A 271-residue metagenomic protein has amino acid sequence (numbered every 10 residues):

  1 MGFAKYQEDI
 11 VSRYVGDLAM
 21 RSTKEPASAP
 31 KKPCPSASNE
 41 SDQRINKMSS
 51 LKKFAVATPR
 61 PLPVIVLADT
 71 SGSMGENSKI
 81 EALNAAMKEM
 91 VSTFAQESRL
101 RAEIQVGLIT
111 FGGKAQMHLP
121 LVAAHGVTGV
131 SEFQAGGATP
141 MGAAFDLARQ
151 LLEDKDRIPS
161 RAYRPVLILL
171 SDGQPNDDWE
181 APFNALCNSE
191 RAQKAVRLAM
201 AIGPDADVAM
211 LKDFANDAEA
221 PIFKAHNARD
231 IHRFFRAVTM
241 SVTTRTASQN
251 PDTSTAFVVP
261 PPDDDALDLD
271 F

Functional and structural regions predicted by a protein language model:
F3, A102-E132, V208-N216: Short beta-strand-loop
Q7-Y14, L18-I65, T70-E81, E153-S160: Acidic, polar low-complexity linker/tail segments
P33, G203, A228, N250-F271: Extended acidic, low-complexity intrinsically disordered regions
V56-L119, V166-L170: Von Willebrand factor
P61-L62, R164, Q193-V196, D217-A220: Short glycine-/polar-rich loops that comprise or flank the Walker A/P-loop and associated switch/sensor motifs
K114-L147, Q174, R191-Q193, A220: Short, charged loop segments at secondary-structure junctions
G173-D217: VWA/integrin I-like adhesion module and closely mimicked acidic/polar interface patches used
P204-D252: Von Willebrand factor A/integrin I-like adhesion domains
